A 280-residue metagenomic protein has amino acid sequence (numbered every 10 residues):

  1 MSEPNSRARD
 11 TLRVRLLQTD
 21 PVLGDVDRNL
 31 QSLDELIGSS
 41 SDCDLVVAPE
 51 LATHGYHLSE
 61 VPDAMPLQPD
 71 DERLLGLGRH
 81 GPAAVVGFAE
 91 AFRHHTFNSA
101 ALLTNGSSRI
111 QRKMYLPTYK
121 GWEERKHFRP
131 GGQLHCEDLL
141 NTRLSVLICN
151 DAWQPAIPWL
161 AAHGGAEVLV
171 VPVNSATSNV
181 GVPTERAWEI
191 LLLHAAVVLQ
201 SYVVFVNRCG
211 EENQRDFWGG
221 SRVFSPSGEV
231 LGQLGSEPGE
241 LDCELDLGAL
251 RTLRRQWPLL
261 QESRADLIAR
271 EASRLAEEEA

Functional and structural regions predicted by a protein language model:
S2-L45: N-terminal glycine-/serine-/threonine-rich phosphate-binding loop
L17, Q111, E137, V206 (+2 more regions): Hydrophobic residues at beta-strand termini and immediately following loops that shape nucleotide-binding pockets
T19, E50, G87-A89, I148 (+2 more regions): Active-site-proximal beta-strand/loop segments in catalytic clefts of secreted hydrolases
V26, D34-N105, R109-I110, M114 (+1 more regions): Cys-nucleophile CN-hydrolase/nitrilase-fold catalytic domain and related Cys-dependent amidase chemistry that acts on
P69, F92-V168, P172, N179-I190 (+1 more regions): Active-site catalytic loop in hydrolytic enzyme cores
P69-V85, W153-G239: CN hydrolase (nitrilase-like) catalytic-core segments centered on the catalytic cysteine and neighboring Lys/Glu
V86-F88, N98-L102, H135, S221-V223 (+1 more regions): Short beta-strand scaffold segments in enzyme catalytic cores
L116, R208-A280: C-terminal beta-strand edge segments of enzyme domains
